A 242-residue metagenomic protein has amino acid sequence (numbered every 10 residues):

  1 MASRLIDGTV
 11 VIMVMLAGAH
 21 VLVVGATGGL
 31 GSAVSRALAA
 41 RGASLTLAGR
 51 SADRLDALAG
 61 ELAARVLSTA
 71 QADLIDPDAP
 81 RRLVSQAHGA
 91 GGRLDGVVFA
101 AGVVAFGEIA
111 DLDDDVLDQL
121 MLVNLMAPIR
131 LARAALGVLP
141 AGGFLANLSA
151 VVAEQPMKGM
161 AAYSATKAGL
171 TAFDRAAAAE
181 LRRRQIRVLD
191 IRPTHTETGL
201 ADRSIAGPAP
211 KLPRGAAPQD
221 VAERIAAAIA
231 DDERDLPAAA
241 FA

Functional and structural regions predicted by a protein language model:
T27-G28: Conserved glycine-rich cofactor-binding loop
R41-L58: Conserved glycine-rich Rossmann-like NAD(P)H-binding loop of the short-chain dehydrogenase/reductase
E108-I109, D113-D118: Substrate-binding pocket helix/loop in short-chain dehydrogenase/reductase
A110, M157-A161: Active-site loop immediately N-terminal to the catalytic Tyr-X3-Lys motif of short-chain dehydrogenase/reductase
A132, T166: Active-site helix of classical SDR
A150: Residue(s) in the substrate-gating loop at a strand-loop-helix junction that position the organic substrate next
D190-I191, A206-A242: C-terminal helical subdomain
